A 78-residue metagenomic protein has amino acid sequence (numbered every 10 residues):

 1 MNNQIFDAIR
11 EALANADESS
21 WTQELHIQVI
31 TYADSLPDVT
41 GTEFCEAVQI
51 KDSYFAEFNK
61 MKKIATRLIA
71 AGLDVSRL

Functional and structural regions predicted by a protein language model:
M1-N3, K62: An acidic intrinsically disordered interaction segment
N3-T31: Short, Lys/Arg-enriched anionic-surface-contact patches
I30-A33, C45: Amphipathic alpha-helical segments within well-ordered protein domains
L36: Phosphate-binding P-loop
T42-V48: Short alpha-helical "recognition helix" segments of helix-turn-helix
D52-T66: Major-groove recognition helix of helix-turn-helix-like DNA-binding domains
K62-L78: Short Lys/Arg-enriched helix C-cap and helix-to-coil transition segments that create basic nucleic-acid-contact patches
